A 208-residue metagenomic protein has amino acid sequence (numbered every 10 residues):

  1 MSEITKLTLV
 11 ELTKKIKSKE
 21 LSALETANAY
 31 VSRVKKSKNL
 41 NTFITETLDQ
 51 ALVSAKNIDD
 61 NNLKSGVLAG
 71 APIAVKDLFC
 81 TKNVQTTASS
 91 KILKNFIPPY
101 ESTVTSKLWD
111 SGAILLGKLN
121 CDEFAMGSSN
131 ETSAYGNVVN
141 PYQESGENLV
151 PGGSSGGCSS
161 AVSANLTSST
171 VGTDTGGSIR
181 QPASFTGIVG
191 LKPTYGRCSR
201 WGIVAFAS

Functional and structural regions predicted by a protein language model:
M1-E46, Q50-K56: An N-terminal boundary/leader segment
L12-I16, N61, A161: Hydrophobic side-chain positions on well-ordered alpha-helices, corresponding to helix-helix packing/interface faces
E20-L21, K38, L63-V67, L166: Residue-level recognition of short, well-ordered coil/turn positions that link secondary-structure elements
Y30, A51, K76, L108 (+1 more regions): Conserved hydrophobic/aromatic pocket- or pore-lining residues that grip, position, or stack substrates in active sites
V34-K38, A55-N62, W109-G112, K192 (+1 more regions): Structural signal for hydrophobic packing residues in well-ordered secondary-structure cores of soluble enzyme domains
S37-K38, V67-K107, S128, A207: Enzymes and membrane/adaptor proteins characterized by extended Gly/Ser/Thr/Asp/Glu-rich, aromatic-dotted
D59-L78, A113, K118-N120: Glycine-rich, aromatic-flanked loop segments that form ligand/cofactor-binding clefts across common enzyme folds
Y100-S102, S106-S208: Short glycine/serine-rich loop segments
